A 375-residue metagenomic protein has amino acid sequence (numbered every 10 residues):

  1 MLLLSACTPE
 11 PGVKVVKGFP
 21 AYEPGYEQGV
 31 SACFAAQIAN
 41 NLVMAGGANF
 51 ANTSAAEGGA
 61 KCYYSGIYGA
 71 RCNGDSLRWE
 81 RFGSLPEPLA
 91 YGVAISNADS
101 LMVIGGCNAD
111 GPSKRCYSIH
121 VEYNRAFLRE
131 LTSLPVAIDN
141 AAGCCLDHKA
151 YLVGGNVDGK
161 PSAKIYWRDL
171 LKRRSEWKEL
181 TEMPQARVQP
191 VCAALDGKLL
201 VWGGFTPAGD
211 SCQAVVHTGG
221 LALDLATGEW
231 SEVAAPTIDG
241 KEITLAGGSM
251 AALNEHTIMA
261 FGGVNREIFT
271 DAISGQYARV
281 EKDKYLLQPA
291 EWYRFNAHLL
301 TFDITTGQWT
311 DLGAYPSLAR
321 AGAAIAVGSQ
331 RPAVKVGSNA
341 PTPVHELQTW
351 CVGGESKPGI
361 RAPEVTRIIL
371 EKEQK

Functional and structural regions predicted by a protein language model:
S5-A6: C-terminal motif of bacterial Sec signal peptides marking the signal peptidase cleavage site
E10-K375: Kelch-like beta-propeller repeat domains
